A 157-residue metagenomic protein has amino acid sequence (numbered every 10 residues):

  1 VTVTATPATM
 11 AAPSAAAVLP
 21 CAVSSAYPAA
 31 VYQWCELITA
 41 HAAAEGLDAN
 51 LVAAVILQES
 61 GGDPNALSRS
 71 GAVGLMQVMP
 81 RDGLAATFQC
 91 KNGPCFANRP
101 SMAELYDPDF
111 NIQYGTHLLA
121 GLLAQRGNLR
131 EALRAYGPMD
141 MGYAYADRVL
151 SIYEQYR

Functional and structural regions predicted by a protein language model:
V1-M10: Extracellular mucin-like PTS domains
T9-R157: Catalytic glycan-binding domains that act on GlcNAc-containing polysaccharides
